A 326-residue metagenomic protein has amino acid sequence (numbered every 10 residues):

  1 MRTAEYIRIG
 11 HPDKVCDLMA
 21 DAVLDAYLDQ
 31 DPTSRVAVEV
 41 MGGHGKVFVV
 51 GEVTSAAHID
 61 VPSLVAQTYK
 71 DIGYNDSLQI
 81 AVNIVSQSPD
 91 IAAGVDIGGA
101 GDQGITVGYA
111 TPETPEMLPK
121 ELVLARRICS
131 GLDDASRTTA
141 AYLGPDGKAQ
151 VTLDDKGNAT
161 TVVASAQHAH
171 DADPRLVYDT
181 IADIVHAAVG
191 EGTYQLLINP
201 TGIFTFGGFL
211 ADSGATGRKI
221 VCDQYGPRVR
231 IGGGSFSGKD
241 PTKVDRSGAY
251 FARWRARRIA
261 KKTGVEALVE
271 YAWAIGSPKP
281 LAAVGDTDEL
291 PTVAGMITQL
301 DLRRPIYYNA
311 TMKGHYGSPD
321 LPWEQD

Functional and structural regions predicted by a protein language model:
M1-A37, G42-G43, L122, A135: N-terminal, positively charged regions that mediate nucleic acid binding
T3-I7, H44-K46, S63, Q67-K70 (+4 more regions): Glycine-rich, mobile lid/loop segments that gate access to catalytic sites or pores
L18-A22, V123, R127, S247-W254 (+1 more regions): Short amphipathic alpha-helical face segments that pack within enzyme cores and frequently flank/anchor catalytic
S34-V38, P145-L153, Y194-N199, G264-A274: A short glycine-rich, hydrophobically flanked beta-strand micro-motif that places a catalytic Asp/Glu for divalent metal
A37-S55, S277: Short, charge-patterned binding micro-sites
D171-A256, A260: Glycine-rich anion/phosphate-binding loop at the beta-strand->alpha-helix junction
G264-D326: Internal helix-turn-beta structural module
